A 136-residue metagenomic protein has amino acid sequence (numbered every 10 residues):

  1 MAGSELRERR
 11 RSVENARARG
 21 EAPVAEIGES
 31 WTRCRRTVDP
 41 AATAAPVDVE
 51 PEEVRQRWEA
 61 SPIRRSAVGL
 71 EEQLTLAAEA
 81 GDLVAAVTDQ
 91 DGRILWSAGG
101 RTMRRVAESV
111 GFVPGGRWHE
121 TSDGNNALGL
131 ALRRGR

Functional and structural regions predicted by a protein language model:
M1-T121, N126-L130, R134-R136: Intrinsically disordered, low-complexity terminal regulatory regions
